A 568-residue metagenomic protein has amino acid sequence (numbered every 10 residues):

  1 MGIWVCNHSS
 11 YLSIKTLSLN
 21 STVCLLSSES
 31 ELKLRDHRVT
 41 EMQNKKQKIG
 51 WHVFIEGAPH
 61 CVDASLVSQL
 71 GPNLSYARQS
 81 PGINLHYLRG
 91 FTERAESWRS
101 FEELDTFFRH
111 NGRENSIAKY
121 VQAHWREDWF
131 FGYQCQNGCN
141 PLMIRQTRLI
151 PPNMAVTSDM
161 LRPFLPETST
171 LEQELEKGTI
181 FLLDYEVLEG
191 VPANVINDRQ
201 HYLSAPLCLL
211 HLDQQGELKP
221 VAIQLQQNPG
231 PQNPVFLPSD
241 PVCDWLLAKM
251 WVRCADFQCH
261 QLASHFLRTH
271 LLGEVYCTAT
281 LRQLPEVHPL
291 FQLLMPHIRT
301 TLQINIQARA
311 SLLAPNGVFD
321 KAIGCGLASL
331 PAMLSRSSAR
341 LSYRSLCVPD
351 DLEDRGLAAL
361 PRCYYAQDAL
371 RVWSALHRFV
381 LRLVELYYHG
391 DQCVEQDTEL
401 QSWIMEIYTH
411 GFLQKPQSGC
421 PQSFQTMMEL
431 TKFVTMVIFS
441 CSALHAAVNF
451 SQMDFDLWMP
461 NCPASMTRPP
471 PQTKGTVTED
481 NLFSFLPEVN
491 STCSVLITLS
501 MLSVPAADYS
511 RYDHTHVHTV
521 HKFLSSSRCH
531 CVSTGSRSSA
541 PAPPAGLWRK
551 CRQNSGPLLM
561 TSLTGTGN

Functional and structural regions predicted by a protein language model:
M1-N568: Long, compositionally biased charged/polar stretches
